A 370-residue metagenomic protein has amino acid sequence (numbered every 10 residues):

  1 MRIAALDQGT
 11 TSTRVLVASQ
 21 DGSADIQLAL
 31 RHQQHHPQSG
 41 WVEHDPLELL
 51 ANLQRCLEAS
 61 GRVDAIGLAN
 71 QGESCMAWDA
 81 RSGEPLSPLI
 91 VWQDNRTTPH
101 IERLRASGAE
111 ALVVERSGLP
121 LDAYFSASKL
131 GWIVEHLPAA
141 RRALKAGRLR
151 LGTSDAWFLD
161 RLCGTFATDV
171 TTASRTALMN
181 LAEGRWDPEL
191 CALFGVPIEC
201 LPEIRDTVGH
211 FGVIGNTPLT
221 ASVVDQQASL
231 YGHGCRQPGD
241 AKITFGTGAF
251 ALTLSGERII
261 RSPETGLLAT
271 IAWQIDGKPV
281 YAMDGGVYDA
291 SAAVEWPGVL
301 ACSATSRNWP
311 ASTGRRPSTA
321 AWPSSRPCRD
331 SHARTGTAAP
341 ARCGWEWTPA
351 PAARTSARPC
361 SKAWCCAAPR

Functional and structural regions predicted by a protein language model:
M1-S87, E115, D206, N216-A221: N-terminal glycine/serine-rich phosphate-binding loop of ATP-dependent small-molecule kinases, especially carbohydrate
I3-L6, T98, R105-S117, Y124-A167 (+4 more regions): Active-site core segments that coordinate phosphate-bearing ligands/cofactors across diverse enzyme families
V15, L53, A77-W78, S87 (+4 more regions): Short, function-defining helix-loop hinge/capping sites that tune catalysis or transport
G22, D45, I66, D94 (+3 more regions): Residue-level signal for inorganic ion chemistry
L30, H35, I90-T97, T247-A249: Short, acidic/turn-prone active-site loops that include or flank metal/cofactor- and phosphate-binding residues
E58, R62-W92, S117-S126, D155 (+3 more regions): Short beta-strand-loop/turn "lid" adjacent to the catalytic site in phosphate-handling enzymes
D64, P88-L89, A143-R148, E199-E203 (+1 more regions): Short active-site oxyanion
L201-H210, P310-T313: Short linear loop/turn motifs
